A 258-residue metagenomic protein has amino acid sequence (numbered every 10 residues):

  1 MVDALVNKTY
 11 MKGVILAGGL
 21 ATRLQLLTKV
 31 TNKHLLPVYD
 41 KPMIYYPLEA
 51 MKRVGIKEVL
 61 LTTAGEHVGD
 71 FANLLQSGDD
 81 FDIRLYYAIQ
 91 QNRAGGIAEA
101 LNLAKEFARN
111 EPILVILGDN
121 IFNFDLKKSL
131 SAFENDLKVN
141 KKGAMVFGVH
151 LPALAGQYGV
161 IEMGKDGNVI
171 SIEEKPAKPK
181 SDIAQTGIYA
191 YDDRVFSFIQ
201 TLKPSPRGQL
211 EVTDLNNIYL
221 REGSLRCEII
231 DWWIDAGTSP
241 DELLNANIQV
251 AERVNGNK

Functional and structural regions predicted by a protein language model:
V2-I15, R23-L26, P37, K41-I116 (+1 more regions): Conserved N-terminal catalytic core of the sugar/cofactor nucleotidyltransferase
G19, E66, N120, D193-R194 (+1 more regions): Alpha-helix/helix-capping structural signal
L35, I161-M163, C227: A structural signal for short hydrophobic beta-strand segments in well-ordered beta-sheet cores
P37, E162, A190-D192: Short, well-ordered beta-strand micro-motif
Q76-D82, K138, M163-G164, I218-L220: Short, conserved catalytic or adaptor-binding loops enriched in Gly and charged residues
L114, K127, S131-E134, K138 (+1 more regions): Catalytic-core segments of class I nucleotidyltransferases/pyrophosphorylases that form NMP-activated intermediates
D125-A155: Conserved donor-nucleotide/metal-binding helix-loop-beta segment in metal-dependent transferases, i.e., the alpha-helix
M145-F147, L154-D182: Anionic-ligand binding region
